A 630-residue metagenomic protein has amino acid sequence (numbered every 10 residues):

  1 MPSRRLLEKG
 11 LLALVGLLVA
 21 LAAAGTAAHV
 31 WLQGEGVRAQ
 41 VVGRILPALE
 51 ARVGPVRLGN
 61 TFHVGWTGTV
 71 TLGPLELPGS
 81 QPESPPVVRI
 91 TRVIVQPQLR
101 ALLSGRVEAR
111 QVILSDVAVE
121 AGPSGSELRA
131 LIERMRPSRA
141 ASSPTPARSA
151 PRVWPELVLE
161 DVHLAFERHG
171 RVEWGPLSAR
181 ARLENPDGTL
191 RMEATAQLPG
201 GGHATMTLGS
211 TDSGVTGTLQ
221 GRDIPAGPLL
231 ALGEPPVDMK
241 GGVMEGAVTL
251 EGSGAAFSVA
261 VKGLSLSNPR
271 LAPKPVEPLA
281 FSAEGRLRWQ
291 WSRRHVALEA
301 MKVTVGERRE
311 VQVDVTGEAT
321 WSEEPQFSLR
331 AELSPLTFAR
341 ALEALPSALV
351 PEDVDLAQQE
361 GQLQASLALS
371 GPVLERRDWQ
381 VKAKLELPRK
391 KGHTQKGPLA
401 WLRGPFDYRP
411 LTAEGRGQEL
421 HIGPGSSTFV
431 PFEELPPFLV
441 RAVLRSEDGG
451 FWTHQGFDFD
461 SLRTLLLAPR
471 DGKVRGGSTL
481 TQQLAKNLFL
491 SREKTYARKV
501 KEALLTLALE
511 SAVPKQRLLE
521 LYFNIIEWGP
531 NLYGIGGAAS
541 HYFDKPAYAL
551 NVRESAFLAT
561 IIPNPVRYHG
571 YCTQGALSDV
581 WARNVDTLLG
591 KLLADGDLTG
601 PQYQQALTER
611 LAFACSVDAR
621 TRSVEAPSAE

Functional and structural regions predicted by a protein language model:
P2-V19: N-terminal Sec-pathway targeting helices
L11, L21-S80: N-terminal amphipathic/hydrophobic interface segments
V30, V117, M135-E284, W289-W291: Elongated, acidic membrane-bridging lipid-handling scaffolds and related periplasm/extracellular "bridge/tunnel" systems
V42-L46, V53, P74-D187, L230-L232 (+6 more regions): Secondary-structure transition motifs
P74-G79, M192-L198, E299-G306: Short beta-strand segments that buttress and anchor functional surface loops
P78-G79, L99-L103, V119-A121, A165-E167 (+5 more regions): Short beta-strands and strand-coil junctions in structured, solvent-facing domains, enriched
T145, V237-M239, L250-G252, V261-H295 (+1 more regions): Juxtamembrane regions of bacterial inner-membrane/periplasmic proteins, predominantly the peptidoglycan biogenesis
